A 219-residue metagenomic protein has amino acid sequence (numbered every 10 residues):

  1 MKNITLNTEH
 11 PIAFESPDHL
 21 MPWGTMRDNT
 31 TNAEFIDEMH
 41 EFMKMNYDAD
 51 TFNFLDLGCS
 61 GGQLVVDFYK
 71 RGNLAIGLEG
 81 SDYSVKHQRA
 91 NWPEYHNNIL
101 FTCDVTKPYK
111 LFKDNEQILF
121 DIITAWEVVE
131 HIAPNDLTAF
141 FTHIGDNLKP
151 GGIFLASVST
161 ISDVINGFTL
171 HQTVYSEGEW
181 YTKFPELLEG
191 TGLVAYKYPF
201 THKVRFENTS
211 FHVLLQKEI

Functional and structural regions predicted by a protein language model:
M1-I118, I122, N135-F141, T173-E179 (+2 more regions): Conserved N-terminal segment of class I S-adenosyl-L-methionine
I122-V128: A short beta-strand submotif of the Rossmann-like class I SAM-dependent methyltransferase core that lines
H131-I132: A short His-aromatic
T138-P150: A short glycine-rich, Lys/Arg-flanked "PGG" loop and its adjoining helix->strand segment in the class I
G151-S159: Conserved beta-strand signature within the Rossmann-like core of class I S-adenosyl-L-methionine
F168-L188: Conserved Class I S-adenosyl-L-methionine
G190-K203: Conserved S-adenosyl-L-methionine
F200-I219: Core SAM-dependent methyltransferase catalytic element
